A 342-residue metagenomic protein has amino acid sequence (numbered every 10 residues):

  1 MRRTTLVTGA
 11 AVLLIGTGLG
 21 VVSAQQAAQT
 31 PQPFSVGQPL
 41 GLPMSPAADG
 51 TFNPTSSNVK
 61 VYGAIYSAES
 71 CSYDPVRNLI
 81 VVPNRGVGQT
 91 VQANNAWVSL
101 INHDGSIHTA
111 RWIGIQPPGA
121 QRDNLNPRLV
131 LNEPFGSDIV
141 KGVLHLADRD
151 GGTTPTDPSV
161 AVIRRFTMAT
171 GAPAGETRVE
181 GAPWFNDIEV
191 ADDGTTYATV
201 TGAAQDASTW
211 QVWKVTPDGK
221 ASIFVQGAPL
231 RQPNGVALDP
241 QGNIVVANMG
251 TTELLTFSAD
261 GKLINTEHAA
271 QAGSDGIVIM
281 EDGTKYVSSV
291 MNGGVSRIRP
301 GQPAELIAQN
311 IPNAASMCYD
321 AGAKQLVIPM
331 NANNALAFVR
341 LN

Functional and structural regions predicted by a protein language model:
M1-G9: Bacterial N-terminal signal peptides that target proteins for export
G9-G18: Bacterial N-terminal signal peptides
P33, G37-G41, T55-V59, S106-A110 (+5 more regions): Predominantly a core beta-strand signature of beta-propeller blades across repeat-based propeller domains
P46-V61, I107-L129, A174-G181, S222 (+1 more regions): Surface-exposed loop and turn segments in beta-propeller and other repeat-based domains that flank or scaffold
A64-N78, G88, A93-N95, I115-H145 (+9 more regions): Beta-rich, blade/repeat-based domains predominating in secreted/periplasmic proteins but also intracellular
V82-W112: Beta-propeller domains
N94-S99, A161-R164, W210-W213, E253-L255 (+2 more regions): A short loop-to-beta-strand structural motif that recurs across blades of beta-propeller domains
I101-S106, T167-A172, V215-K220, F257-K262 (+2 more regions): Short loop/turn segments that connect beta-strands within beta-propeller blades
